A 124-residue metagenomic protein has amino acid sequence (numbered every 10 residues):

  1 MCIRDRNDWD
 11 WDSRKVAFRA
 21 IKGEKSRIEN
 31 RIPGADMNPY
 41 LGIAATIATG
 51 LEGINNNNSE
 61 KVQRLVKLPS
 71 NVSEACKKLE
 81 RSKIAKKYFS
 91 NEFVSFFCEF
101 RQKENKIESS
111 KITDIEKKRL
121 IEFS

Functional and structural regions predicted by a protein language model:
M1-I3: Short, small-residue-biased leader/transition segments that mark boundaries at the very start of proteins
R6-D10, A17-M37, I47-I54: Hydrophobic alpha-helical bundle architecture
V16, A20-K22, N55-S70: Generic long, charged, amphipathic alpha-helical segments
N30-I32, N55-V62, N91-E92: Composition- and surface-driven signal marking solvent-exposed, interaction-prone regions in large proteins
Y40: Histidine/acidic-residue-rich catalytic or RNA/ligand-binding cores of hydrolases and nuclease-related proteins
I43: Conserved catalytic/binding loops enriched for acidic/polar residues
R64-S124: Acidic, glycine-enriched catalytic cores built around paired aspartates
